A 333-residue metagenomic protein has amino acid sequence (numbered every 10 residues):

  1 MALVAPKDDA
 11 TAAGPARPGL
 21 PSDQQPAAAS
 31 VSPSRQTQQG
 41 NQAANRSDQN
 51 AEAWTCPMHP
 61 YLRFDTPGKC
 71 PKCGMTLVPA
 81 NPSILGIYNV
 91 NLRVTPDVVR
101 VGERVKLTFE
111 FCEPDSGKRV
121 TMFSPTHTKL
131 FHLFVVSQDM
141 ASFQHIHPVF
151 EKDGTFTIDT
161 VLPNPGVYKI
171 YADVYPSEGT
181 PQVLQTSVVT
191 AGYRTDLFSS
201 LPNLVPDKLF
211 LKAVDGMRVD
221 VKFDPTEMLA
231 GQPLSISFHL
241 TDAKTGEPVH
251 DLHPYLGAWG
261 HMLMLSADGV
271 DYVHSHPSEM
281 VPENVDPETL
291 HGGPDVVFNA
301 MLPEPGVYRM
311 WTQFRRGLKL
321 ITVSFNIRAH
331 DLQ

Functional and structural regions predicted by a protein language model:
M1-Q333: Intrinsically disordered, low-complexity terminal tails/loops enriched in metal-binding residues
